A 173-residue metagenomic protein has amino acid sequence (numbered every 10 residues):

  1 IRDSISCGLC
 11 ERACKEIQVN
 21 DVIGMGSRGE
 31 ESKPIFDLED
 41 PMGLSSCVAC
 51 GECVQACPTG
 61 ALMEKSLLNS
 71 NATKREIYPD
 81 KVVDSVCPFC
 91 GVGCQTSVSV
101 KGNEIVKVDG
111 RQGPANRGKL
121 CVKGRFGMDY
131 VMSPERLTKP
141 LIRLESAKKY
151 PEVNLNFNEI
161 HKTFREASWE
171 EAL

Functional and structural regions predicted by a protein language model:
I1-L173: N-terminal export/assembly segments and adjacent metallocofactor-ligating motifs of anaerobic energy-metabolism
